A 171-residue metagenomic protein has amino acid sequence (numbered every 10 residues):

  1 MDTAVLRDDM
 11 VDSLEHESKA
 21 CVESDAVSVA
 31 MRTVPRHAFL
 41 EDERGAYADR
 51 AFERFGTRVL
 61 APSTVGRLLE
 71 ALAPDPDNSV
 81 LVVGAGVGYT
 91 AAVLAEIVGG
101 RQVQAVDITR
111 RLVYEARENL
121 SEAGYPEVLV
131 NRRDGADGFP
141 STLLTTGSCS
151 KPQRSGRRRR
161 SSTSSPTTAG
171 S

Functional and structural regions predicted by a protein language model:
M1-I97, R111-P126: Class I SAM-dependent transferase core
A73-S171: Conserved nucleotide-cofactor-binding alpha/beta core module
